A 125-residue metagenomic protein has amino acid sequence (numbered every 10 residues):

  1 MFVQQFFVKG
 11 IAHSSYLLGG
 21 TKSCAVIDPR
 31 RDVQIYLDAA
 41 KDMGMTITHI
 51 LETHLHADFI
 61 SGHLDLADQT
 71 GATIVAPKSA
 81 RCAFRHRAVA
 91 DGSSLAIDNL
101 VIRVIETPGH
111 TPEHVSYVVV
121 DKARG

Functional and structural regions predicted by a protein language model:
M1-F2, I74-A76, D98-I102: Short Pro/Gly-enriched beta-strand edge/turn motifs at strand-loop
M1-T46, S116-G125: Conserved beta-strand hairpin/beta-sheet module of binuclear metal-dependent hydrolase folds, prominently
K9-I11, R30-V33, H56-A57, A80 (+1 more regions): Short beta->alpha connector loops
L18, D28, H54, L66 (+3 more regions): Divalent metal-coordination and catalytic microenvironments
V26, V33-M43, T73-A96: Histidine-rich, glycine-flanked metal-binding segment
I27-P29, E52, N99: Small/polar loops that bind or transfer phosphate-bearing groups
V33-V75: Active-site metal-binding motif and surrounding structural segment of the metallo-beta-lactamase
A80-G125: Active-site-adjacent scaffolding segments
